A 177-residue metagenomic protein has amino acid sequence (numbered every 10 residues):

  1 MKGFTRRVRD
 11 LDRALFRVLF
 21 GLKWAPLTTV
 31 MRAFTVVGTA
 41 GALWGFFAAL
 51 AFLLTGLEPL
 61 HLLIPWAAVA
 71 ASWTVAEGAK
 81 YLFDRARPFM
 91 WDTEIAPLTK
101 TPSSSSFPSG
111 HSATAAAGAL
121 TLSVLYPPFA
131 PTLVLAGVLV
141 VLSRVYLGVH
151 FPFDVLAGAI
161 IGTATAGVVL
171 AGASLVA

Functional and structural regions predicted by a protein language model:
M1-G45, L60, A76-S104: N-terminal transmembrane-helix/juxtamembrane module of multi-pass inner/ER membrane proteins
K2-R7, L50-L54, L62, A171-A177: Multi-pass membrane proteins that catalyze or facilitate reactions on polyprenyl-/lipid-phosphate substrates and their
P26-L27, L57-H61, F89, Y126-T132 (+1 more regions): Membrane-helix interface segments
G38-A42, W66, A70, A113 (+1 more regions): Residue-level signal for the membrane-embedded core of alpha-helical transmembrane segments, especially mid-helix
F47-V75: Interfacial segments of alpha-helical transmembrane regions
L50, A71, V75, A79 (+3 more regions): Alpha-helical membrane-inserting segments
A67-K80, P131-S143: Small-polar-interrupted transmembrane alpha-helices in polytopic inner-membrane proteins
T93-A177: Membrane-embedded catalytic cores of phosphoryl/pyrophosphoryl-handling enzymes
